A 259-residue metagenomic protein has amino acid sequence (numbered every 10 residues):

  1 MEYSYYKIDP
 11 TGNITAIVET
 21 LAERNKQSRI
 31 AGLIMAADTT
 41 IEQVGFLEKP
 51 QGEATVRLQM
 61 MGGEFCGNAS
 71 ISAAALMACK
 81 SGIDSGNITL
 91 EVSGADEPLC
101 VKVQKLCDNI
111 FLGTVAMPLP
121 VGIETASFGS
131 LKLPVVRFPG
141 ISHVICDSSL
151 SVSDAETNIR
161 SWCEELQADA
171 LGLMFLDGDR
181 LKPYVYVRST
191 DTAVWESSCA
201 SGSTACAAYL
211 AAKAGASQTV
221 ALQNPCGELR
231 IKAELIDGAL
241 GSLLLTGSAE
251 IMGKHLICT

Functional and structural regions predicted by a protein language model:
M1-F111, T125-S127, P134-R137, S142-T259: A glycine-rich beta-to-alpha transition motif near the start of alpha/beta enzyme domains, typified by
I110-P118: Membrane helix-loop-helix hairpins that form the core translocation module of multi-pass transporters
P118-T125: Ligand-binding beta-strand-loop-alpha-helix segment within the catalytic cores of soluble metabolic enzymes
